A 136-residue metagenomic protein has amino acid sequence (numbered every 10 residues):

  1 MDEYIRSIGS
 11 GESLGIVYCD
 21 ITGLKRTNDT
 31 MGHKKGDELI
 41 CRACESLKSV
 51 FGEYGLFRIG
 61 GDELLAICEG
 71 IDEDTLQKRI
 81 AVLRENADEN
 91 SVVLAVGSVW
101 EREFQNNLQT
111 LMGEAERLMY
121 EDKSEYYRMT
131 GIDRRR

Functional and structural regions predicted by a protein language model:
M1-G15, T22-S49, F57-G61, L65 (+4 more regions): Conserved long alpha-helical elements within nucleotide-processing catalytic cores of c-di-GMP signaling and class III
D2, R58, R128-R136: PAS/LOV and related PAS-like sensory modules
E12-L14, Y54, R128-G131: PAS-family sensory domain
H33, Q77-D88, E101-R134: Catalytic-core segments of nucleotide cyclases and related cyclic-nucleotide turnover enzymes
A66-I71, W100-R102: Short beta-strand-to-loop capping motifs
N90-A95: PAS and PAS-like sensory/regulatory domains
